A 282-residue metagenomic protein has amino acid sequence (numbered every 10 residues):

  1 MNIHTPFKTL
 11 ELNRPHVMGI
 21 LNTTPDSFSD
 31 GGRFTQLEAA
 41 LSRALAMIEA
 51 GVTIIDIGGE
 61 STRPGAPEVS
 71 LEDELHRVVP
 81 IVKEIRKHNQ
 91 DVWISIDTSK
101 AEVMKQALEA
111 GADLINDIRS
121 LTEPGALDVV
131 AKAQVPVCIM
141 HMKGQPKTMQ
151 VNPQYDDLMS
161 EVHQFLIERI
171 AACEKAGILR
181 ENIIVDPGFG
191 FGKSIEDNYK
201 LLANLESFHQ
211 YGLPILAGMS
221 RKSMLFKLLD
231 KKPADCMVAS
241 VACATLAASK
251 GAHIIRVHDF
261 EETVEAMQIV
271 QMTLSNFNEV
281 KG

Functional and structural regions predicted by a protein language model:
M1-T24, E174-I178, L274-G282: N-terminal amphipathic alpha-helix/helix-capping segment at the start of soluble metabolic enzymes
L12, S29-E38, S42-R43, T62-K87 (+5 more regions): Active-site-adjacent loop and "lid" segments of alpha/beta metabolic enzymes
L21, G51, I115: Conserved hydrophobic/aromatic pocket- or pore-lining residues that grip, position, or stack substrates in active sites
S42-G58: Catalytic domains of carbohydrate-active enzymes, especially glycoside hydrolases
I48-E49, H88, R169-N182: Phosphate/pyrophosphate-binding loops at sites that engage ATP/ADP/AMP, CoA/4′-phosphopantetheine, polyphosphate
G188: Conserved Motif II region of HX4D acyltransferases
